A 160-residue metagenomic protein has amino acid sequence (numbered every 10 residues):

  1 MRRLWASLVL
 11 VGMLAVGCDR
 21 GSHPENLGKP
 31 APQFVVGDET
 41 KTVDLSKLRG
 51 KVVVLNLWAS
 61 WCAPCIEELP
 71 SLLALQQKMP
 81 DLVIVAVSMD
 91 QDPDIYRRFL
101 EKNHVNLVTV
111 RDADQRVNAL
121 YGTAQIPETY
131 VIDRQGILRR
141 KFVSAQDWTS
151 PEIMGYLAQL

Functional and structural regions predicted by a protein language model:
M1-E39, R140, W148-L160: N-terminal targeting signals for export/organelle localization
L14, D44, W58, V85 (+2 more regions): Conserved Rossmann-like nucleotide-binding pocket used by diverse enzymes that bind dinucleotide cofactors
Q33-V53: A short beta-strand-turn-helix
K51-V53, L57-W61, Q125: Short pre-active-site segment immediately N-terminal to redox-active cysteine/selenocysteine motifs in thiol-based
V54-N56, A86, V131: Hydrophobic beta-strand core positions in alpha/beta domains
L57-A74: Conserved redox-active cysteine motifs that mediate thiol-disulfide chemistry, especially di-cysteine Cys-X(1-2)-Cys
E67, Q77-R116, I126: Conserved segment of the thioredoxin-like fold in thiol-based oxidoreductases
F99-V105, A113-A158: Thiol/disulfide oxidoreductase modules built on the thioredoxin-like
